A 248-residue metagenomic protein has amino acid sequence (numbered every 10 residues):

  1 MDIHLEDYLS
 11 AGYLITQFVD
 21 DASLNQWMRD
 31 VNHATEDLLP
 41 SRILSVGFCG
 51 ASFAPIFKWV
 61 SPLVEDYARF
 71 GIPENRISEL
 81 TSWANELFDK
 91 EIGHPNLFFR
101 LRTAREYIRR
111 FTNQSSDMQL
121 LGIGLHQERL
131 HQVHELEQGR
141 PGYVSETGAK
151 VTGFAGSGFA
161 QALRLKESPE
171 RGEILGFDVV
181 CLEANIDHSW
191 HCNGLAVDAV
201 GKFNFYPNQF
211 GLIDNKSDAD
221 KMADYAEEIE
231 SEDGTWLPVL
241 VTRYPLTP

Functional and structural regions predicted by a protein language model:
D2-H94, R109-H131, Q138-N208, E232-R243: Short aromatic-glycine-(Arg/Gly/Cys) micro-motifs in beta-strand/loop hairpins
F98, A104, S116-M118: Extended amphipathic secondary-structure runs
R100, A104-I108, N215-A223: Short amphipathic alpha-helices within nucleic acid-binding modules
Y206, I213-K216: A short, highly charged, low-complexity intrinsically disordered segment
D218-P248: Acidic, proline/glycine-rich low-complexity IDRs
